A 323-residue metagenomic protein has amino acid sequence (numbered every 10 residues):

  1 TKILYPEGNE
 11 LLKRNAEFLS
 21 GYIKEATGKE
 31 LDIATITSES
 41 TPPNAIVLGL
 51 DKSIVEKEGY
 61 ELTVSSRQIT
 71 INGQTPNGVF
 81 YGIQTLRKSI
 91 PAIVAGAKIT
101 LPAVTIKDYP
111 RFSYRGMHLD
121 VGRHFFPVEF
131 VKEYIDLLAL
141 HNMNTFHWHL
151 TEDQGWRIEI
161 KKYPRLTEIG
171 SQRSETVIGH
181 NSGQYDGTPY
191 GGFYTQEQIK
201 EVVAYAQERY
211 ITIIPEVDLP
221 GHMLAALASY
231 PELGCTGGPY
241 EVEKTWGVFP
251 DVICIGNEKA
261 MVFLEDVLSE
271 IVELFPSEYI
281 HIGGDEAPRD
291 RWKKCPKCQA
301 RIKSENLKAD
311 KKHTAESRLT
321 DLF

Functional and structural regions predicted by a protein language model:
T1-Y114: Contiguous, structured surface segment used for ligand recognition
I3, I23, T75, M117 (+4 more regions): Conserved, mostly hydrophobic/aromatic
R115-L119, F146-W148, I213-V217, I280-I282: Hydrophobic faces of well-ordered beta-strands that scaffold small-molecule active sites in alpha/beta enzyme cores
G116-F130, P250-K259: Active-site mouth loops of central-metabolism enzymes
D120-D153: A conserved hydrophobic secondary-structure block that centers on an alpha-helix together with its immediately flanking
G122, T151-G155, D218-H222, D285-R289: Active-site beta-loop-alpha junctions enriched in small/polar residues
Q154-E208, M223-V262, R291-S317: Aromatic- and acidic-residue-enriched carbohydrate-binding clefts of CAZyme catalytic domains
L219, G238, F249, L264-K294: Active-site groove signature of glycoside hydrolases
